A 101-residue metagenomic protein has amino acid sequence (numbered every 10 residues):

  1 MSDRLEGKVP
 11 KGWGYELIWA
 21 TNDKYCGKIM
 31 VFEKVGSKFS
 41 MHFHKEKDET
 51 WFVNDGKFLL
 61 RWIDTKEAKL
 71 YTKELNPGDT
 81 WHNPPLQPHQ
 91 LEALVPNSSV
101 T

Functional and structural regions predicted by a protein language model:
M1-M30, K38-S40, T72-K73: A short, N-terminal "cap"/entry segment at the start of jelly-roll beta-barrel domains of the cupin/DSBH fold
I29-V31, H42-F43, D48-V53, K73 (+2 more regions): His/acidic/aromatic-lined binding-pocket segments of jelly-roll/cupin-type domains and related regulatory beta-sandwich
K34, E46-T65: Glycine- and acidic-residue-biased ligand/ion/polar-headgroup-sensing regions
S37, E46-K47, Q87, P96: A generic "binding-loop/recognition-motif" signal
K38-S40, L59, G78-L91: Histidine-centered metal-chelating micro-motifs
K45, K66, A93-V95: A generic beta-sheet turn/junction motif
T50, Q90, V95-T101: A short hydrophobic beta-strand segment most commonly corresponding to one strand of the jelly-roll/cupin
D64-L86: Short acidic-glycine-tyrosine-enriched beta hairpin
